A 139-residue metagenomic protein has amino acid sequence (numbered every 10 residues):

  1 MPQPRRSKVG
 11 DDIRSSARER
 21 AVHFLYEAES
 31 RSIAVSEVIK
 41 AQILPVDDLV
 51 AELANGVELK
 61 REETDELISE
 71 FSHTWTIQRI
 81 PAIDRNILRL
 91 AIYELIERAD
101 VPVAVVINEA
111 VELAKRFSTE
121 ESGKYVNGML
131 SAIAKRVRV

Functional and structural regions predicted by a protein language model:
M1-G123, N127-V139: N-terminal interaction/assembly modules
